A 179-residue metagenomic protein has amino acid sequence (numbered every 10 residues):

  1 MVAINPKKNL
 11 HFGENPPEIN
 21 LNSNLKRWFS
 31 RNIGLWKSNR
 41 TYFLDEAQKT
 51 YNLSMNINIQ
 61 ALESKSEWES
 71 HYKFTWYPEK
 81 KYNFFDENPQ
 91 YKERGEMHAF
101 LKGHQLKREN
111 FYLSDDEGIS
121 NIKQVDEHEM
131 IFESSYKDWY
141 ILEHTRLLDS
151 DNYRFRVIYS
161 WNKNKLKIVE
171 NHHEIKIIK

Functional and structural regions predicted by a protein language model:
M1-R94, I168, K176-K179: Amphipathic/hydrophobic helical signal segments and adjacent flexible N-terminal regions that mediate secretion
V2-P17, K80-K179: Calycin-type beta-barrel ligand-binding domains and close structural analogs
